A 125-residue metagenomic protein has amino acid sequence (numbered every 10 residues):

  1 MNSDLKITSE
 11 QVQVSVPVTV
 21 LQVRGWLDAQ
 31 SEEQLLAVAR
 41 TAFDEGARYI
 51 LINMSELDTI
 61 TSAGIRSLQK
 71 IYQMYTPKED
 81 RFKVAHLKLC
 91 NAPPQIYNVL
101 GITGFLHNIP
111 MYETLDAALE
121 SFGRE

Functional and structural regions predicted by a protein language model:
N2-A37, M54, T59: STAS-typified acidic loop motif
A29-N108: Amphipathic alpha-helical interaction surfaces in cytosolic regulatory modules
I109-T114: Short acidic-hydrophobic, aromatic-tinged amphipathic segments that line or gate anion-handling sites
F122-E125: Receiver (REC) domain switch/output surface
